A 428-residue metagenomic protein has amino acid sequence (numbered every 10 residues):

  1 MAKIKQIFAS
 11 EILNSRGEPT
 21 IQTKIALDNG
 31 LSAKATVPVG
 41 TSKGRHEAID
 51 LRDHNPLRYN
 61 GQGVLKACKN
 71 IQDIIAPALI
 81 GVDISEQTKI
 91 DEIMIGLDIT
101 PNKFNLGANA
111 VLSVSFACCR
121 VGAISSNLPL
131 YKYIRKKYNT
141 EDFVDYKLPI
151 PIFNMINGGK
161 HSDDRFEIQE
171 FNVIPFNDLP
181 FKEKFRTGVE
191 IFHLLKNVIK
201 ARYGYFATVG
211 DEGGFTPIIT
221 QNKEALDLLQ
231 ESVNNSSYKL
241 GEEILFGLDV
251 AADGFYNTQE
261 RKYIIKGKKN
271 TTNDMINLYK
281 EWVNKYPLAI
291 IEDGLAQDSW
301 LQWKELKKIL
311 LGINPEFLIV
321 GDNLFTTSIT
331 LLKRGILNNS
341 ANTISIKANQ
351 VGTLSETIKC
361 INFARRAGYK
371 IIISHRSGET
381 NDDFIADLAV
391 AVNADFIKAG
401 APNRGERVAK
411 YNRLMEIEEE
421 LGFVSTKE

Functional and structural regions predicted by a protein language model:
M1-I21: Short, Gly/Pro- and small/polar-rich lid/capping loops
N14-R16, I99-C118, P151-D163, V209-G210: Glycine/serine-rich anion-binding loops at beta->alpha junctions that coordinate negatively charged ligand groups
I21-N29, A33-V39, F153-P175, E231 (+2 more regions): Short beta-strand elements
D28-G30, K69, D73-I84, I95-I99 (+15 more regions): Generic secondary-structure signature for well-ordered alpha-helical cores
P38-L128, K132, K137, F185 (+1 more regions): Metal- or metallocofactor-binding catalytic centers and their adjacent structured scaffolds across diverse enzyme
H46, N139-E141, Y146-G210: Mobile "lid/hinge" segments at catalytic clefts and subdomain interfaces of large enzymes
Y205-F206, K223-E428: Catalytic core of soluble alpha/beta enzymes
